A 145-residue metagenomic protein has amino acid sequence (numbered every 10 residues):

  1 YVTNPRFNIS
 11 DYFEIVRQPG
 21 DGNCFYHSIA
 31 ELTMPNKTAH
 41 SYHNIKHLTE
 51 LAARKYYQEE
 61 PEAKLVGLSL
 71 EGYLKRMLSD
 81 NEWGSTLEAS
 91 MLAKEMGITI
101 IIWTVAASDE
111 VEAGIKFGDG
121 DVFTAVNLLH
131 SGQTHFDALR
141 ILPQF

Functional and structural regions predicted by a protein language model:
Y1-G114: Papain-like cysteine protease catalytic cores
G118-F145: A recognition module on extended beta-rich or small alphabeta surfaces enriched in W/G with H and D/E
